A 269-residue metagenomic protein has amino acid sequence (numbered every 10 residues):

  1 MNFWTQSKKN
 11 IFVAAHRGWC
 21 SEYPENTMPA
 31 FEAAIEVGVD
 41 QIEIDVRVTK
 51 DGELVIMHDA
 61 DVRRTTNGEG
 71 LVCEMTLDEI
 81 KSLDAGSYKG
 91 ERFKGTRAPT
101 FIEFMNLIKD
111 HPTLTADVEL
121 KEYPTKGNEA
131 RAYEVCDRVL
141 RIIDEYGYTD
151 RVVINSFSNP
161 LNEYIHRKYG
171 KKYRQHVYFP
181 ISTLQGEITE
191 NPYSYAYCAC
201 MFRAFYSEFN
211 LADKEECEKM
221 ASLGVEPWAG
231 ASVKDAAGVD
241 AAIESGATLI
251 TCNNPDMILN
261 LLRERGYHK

Functional and structural regions predicted by a protein language model:
M1-K269: Phosphate-group recognition and catalysis centered on beta-loop-alpha active-site segments
